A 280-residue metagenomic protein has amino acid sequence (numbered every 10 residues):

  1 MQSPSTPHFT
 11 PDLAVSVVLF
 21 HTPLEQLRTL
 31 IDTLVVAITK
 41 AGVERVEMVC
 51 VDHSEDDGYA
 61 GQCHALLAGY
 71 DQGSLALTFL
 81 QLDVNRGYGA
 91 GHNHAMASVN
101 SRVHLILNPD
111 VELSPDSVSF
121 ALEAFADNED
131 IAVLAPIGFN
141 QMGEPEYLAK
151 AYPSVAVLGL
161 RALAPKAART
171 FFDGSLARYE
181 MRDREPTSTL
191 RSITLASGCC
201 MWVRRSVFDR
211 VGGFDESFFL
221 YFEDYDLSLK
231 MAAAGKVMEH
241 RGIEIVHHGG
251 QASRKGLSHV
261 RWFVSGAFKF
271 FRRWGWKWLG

Functional and structural regions predicted by a protein language model:
T22-T39: Short, well-formed alpha-helical segments that are part of the catalytic scaffolds of diverse glycosyltransferases
C50-C63: A conserved acidic beta->alpha catalytic loop
Q81-V99, F120: Glycine-rich, basic loop-to-helix element that forms the pyrophosphate-binding segment of sugar-nucleotide handling
H104: Short aromatic/hydrophobic "clamp" motif used to bind/position activated sugar donors
P115-L148: Conserved donor NDP-sugar-binding/catalytic core segment of glycosyltransferases
F139, Y225-G280: Active-site-adjacent helix/loop segment of glycosyltransferases that harbors family-specific signature motifs
P153-I193: Short, flexible, basic/aromatic active-site loop/helix in glycosyltransferases
E185-S188, S192-G212, S217-E244: A short, conserved alpha-helix in the catalytic core of glycosyltransferases
